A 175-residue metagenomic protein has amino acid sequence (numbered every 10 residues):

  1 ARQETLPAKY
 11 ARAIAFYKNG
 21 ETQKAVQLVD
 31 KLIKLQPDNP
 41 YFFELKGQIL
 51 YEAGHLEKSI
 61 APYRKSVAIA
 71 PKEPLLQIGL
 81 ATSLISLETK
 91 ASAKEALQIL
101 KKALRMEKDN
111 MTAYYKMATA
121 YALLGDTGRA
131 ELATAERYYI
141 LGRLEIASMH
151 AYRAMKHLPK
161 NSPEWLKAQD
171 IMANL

Functional and structural regions predicted by a protein language model:
A1-K65, R129, R143, K160 (+1 more regions): Extracytoplasmic and endomembrane cell-envelope/extracellular-matrix remodeling and assembly machinery
L32, K65-S66, K102-A103, R137 (+1 more regions): Canonical positions in the second alpha-helix
G47-G54, R64-G128, L132: Alpha-helical adaptor scaffolds
L123, Y138-L175: Terminal, low-structured helical/coil segments at or just beyond the last alpha-helical repeat
